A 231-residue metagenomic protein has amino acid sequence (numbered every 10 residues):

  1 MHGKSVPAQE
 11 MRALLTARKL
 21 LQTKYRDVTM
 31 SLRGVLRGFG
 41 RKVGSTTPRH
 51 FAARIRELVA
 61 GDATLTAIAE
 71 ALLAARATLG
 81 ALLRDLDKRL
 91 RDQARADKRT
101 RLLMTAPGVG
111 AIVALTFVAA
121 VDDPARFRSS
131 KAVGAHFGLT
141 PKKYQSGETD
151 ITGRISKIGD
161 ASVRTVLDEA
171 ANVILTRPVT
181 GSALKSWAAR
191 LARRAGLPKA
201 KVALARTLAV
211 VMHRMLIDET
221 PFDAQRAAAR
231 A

Functional and structural regions predicted by a protein language model:
M1-S5, A170: A charged, well-structured terminal subsegment
G3, Q9-E10, L191-A192: Inter-lobe coupling/hinge region of RecA-like P-loop helicase motors
V6-Q9, A13-L102, A205, Q225 (+1 more regions): Glycine-rich, often acidic, oxyanion-interacting loops/wings at catalytic, nucleic-acid, or phospho-protein interfaces
Q22, V28-T29, D122-R126, V173-G181 (+1 more regions): Short helix-capping/linker segments at secondary-structure and domain boundaries
K24-S31, V113, S129, V163 (+2 more regions): Residue-level detector of well-ordered alpha-helical segments, enriched for hydrophobic/aromatic packing positions
L102-T105, A111-I112, T116-L197: Phosphate-backbone recognition surface of nucleic-acid-processing proteins
E148, T152, K185-A231: Low-complexity, acidic/Ser/Thr- and charged residue-rich accessory regions of DNA metabolism proteins
